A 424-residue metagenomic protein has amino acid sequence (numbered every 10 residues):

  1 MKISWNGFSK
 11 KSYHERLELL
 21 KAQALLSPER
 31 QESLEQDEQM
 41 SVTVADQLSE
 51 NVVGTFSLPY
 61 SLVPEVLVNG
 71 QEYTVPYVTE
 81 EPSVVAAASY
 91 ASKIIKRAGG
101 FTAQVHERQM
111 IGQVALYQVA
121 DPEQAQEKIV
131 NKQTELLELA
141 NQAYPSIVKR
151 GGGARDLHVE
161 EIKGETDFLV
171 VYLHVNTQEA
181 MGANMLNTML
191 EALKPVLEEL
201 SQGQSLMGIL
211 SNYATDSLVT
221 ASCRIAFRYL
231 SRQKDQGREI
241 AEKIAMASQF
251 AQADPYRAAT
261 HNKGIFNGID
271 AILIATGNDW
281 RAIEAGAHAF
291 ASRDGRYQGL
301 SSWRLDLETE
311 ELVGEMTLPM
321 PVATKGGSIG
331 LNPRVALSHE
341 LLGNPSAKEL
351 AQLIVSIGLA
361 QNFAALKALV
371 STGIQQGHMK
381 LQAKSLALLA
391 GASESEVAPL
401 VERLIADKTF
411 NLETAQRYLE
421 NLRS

Functional and structural regions predicted by a protein language model:
M1-D46, N51, Y73, S89 (+11 more regions): Alpha/propeptide regions of enzymes that mature by internal proteolysis
M1-Y73, Y77, E81, F101 (+4 more regions): Acidic/polar, glycine-rich intrinsically disordered N-terminal extensions of enzymes
S33-L34, G100-H106, A143-D156, L200-N212 (+7 more regions): Flexible, glycine/charged-enriched surface loops at secondary-structure junctions
A45-E50, G54-T166, V170-H174: Small-residue-rich
Y60-V84, Q178-L186, Q252-G277, G358-K367 (+1 more regions): Conserved phosphate/anionic-ligand binding catalytic regions in large, soluble enzymes, centered on
V63-L67, T74-P76, A115, H158 (+8 more regions): Structured core elements
E179-M181, L186-L331: Glycine-rich anion/phosphate-binding loop at the beta-strand->alpha-helix junction
T276-W280, H288-L388, A392: C-terminal catalytic subdomain
